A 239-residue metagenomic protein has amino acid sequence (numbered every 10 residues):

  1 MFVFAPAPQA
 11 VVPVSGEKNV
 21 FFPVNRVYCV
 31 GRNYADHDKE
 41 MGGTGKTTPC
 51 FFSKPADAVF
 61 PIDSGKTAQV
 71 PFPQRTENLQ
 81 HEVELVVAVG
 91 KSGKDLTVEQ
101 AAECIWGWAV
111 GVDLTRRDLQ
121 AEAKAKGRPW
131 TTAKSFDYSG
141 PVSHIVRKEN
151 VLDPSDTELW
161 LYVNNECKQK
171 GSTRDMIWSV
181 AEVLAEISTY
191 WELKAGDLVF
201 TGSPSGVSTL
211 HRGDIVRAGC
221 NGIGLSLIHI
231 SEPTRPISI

Functional and structural regions predicted by a protein language model:
M1-E103: Extended, compositionally biased flexible segments
F2-F22, H37, G43-G45, D63-S64 (+1 more regions): Catalytic-pocket segment enriched in acidic/His residues
C29, F52-K54, H81, V110 (+3 more regions): General beta-strand structural signal in soluble alpha/beta enzymes
Y34, R116, R235: Short, glycine/acidic-enriched loop or turn micro-motifs at the edges of active sites
K46, G107-V110: A short, gly/pro- and small-residue-rich
E84-A88, A109, W160: Residues embedded in well-ordered beta-strands
H229-E232, P236-I239: Single conserved hydrophobic/aromatic residue that forms the stacking wall/gate of nucleotide- or nucleobase-binding
